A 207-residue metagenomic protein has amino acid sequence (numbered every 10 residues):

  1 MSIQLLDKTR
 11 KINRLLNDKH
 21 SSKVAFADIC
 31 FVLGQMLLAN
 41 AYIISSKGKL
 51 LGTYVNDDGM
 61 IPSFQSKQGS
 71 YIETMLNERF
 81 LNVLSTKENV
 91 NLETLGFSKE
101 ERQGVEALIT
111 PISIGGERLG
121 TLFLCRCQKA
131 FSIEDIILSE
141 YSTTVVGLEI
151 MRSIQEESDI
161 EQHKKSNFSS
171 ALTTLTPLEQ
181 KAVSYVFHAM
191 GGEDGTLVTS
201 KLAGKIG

Functional and structural regions predicted by a protein language model:
S2-K11, K19-Q103: Structured interaction and signal-relay segments at domain junctions
S2-N17, S22-K23, I29, Q68-G69 (+3 more regions): Juxtadomain coupling helices with adjacent low-complexity linkers
T86-G96, S139, G195-G207: Short secondary-structure transition/capping segments
E101-I112: A short beta-strand signature within small-molecule sensing/ligand-binding domains used in signal transduction
I112-L122: Short hydrophobic/glycine-rich mini-motifs in sensory/regulatory modules that couple input to downstream signaling
R152-G207: Signal-transducing coiled-coil/dimerization helices and immediately adjacent hinge/linker segments that couple sensory
